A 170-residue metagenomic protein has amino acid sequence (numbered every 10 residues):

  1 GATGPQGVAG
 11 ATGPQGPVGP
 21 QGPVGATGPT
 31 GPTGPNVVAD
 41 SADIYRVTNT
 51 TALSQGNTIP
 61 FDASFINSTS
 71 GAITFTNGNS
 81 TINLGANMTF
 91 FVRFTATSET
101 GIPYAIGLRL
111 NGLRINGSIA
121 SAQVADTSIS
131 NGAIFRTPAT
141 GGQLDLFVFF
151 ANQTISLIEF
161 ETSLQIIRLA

Functional and structural regions predicted by a protein language model:
G1-V8: Low-complexity/repetitive intrinsically disordered segments
P5, P14, A26-A170: Extracellular jelly-roll beta-sandwich "head" domains, especially the C-terminal globular C1q domain
